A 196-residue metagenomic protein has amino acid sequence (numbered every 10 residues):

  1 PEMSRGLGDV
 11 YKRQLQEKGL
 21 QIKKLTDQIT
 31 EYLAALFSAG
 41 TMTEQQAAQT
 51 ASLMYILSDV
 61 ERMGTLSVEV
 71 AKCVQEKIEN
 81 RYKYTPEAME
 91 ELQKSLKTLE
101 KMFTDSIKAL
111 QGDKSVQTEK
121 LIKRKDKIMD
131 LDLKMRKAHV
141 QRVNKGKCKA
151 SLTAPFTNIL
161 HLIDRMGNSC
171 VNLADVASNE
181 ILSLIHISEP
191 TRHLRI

Functional and structural regions predicted by a protein language model:
R5-S188, R192-I196: Cytosolic, long alpha-helical scaffolding segments
